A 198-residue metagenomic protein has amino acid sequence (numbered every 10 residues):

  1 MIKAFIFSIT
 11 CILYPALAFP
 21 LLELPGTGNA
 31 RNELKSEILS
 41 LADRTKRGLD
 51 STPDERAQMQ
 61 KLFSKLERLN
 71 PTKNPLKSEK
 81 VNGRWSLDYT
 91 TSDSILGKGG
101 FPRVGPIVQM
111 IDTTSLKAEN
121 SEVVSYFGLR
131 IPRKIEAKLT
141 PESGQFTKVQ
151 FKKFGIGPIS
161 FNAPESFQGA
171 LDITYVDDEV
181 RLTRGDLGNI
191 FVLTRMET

Functional and structural regions predicted by a protein language model:
M1-P20: N-terminal chloroplast transit peptides
L24-T198: Soluble ligand-binding/transfer domains with enclosed cavities or grooves
